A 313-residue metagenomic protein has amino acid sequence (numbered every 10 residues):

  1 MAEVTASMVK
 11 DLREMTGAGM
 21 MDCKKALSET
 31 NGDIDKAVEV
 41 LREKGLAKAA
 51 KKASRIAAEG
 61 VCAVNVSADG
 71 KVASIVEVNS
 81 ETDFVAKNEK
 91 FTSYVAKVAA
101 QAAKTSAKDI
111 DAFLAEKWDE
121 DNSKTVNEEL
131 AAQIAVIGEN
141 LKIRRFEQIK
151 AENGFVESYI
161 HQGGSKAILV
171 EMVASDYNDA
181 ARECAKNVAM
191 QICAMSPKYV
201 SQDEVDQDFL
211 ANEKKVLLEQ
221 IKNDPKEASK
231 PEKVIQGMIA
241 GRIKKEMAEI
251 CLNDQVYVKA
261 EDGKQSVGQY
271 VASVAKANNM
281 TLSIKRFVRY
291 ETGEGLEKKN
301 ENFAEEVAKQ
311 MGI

Functional and structural regions predicted by a protein language model:
A2-I313: N-terminal assembly/interaction segments in proteins that build large macromolecular machines
